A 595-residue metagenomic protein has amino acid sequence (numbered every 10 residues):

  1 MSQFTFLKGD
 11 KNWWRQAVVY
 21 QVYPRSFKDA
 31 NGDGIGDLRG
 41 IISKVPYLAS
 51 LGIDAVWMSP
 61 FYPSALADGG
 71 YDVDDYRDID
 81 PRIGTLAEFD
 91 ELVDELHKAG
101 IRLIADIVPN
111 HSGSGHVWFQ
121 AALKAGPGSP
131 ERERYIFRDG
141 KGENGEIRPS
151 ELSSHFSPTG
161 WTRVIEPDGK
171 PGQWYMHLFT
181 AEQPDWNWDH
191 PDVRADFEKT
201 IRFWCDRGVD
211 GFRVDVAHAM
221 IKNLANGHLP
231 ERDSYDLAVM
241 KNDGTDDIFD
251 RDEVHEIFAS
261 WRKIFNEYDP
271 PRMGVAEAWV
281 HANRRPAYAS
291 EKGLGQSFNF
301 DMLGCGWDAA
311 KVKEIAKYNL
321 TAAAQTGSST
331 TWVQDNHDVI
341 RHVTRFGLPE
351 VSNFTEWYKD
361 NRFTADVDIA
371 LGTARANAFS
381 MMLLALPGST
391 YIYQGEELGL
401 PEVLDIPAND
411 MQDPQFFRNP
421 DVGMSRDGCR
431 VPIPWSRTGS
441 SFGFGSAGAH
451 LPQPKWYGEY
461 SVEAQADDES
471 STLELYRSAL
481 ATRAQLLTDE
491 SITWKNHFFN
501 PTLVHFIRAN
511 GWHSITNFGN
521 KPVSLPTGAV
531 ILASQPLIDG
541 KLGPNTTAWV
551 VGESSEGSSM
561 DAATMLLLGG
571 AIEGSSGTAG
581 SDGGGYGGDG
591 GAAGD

Functional and structural regions predicted by a protein language model:
S2-T564: Active-site and adjacent substrate-binding regions of carbohydrate-active enzymes
M565-D595: Intrinsically disordered, low-complexity segments
